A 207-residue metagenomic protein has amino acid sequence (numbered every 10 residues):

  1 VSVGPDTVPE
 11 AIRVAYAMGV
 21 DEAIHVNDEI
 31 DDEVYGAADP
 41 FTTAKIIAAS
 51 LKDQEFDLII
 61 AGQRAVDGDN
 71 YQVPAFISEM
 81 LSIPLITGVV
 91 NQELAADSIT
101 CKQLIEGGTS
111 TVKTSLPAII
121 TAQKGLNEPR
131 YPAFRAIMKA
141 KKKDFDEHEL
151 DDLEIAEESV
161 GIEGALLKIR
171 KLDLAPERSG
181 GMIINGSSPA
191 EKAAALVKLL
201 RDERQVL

Functional and structural regions predicted by a protein language model:
V1-L207: N-terminal glycine-rich FAD/FM-binding segment characteristic of electron-transfer flavoproteins
